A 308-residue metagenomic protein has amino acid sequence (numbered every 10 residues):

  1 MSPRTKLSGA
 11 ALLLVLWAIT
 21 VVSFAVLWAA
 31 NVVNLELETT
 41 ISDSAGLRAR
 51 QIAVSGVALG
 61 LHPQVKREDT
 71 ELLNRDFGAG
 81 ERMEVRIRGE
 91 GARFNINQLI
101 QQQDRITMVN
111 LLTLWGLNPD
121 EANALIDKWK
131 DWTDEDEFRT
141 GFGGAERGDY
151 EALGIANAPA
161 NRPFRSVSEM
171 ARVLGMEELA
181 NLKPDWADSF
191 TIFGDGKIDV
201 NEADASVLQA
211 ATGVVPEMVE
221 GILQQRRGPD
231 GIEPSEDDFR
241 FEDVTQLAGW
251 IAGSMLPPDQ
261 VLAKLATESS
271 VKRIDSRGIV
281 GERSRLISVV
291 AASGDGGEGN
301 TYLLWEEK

Functional and structural regions predicted by a protein language model:
S2-K308: Compositionally biased linear targeting/interaction segments
